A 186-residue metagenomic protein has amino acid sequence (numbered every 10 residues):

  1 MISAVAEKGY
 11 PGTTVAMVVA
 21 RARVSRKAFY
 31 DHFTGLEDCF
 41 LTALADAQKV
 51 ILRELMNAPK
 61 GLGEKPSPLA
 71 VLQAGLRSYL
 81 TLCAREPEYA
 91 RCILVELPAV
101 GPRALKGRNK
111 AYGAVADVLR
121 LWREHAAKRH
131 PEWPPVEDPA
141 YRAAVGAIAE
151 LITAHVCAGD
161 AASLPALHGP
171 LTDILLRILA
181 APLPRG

Functional and structural regions predicted by a protein language model:
M1, V18, A43-L55: Generic hydrophobic, amphipathic alpha-helix propensity
M1-V5, Y79: Short hydrophobic clusters on alpha-helical segments that form packing/core surfaces in small helical domains
A4-D38, T42: Helix-turn-helix
I51, L69, R91-I93, I148: Short, structured motif recognition centered on aromatic/hydrophobic residues
M56-E88: Hydrophobic alpha-helical connector segments
T81, R85, D117, L121-K128 (+1 more regions): C-terminal peripheral helix-coil segments that are non-catalytic and often amphipathic
A84-R103, R120-R123, T153: Amphipathic alpha-helical segments used for helix-helix packing
P102-K128, P135-E150, A166-D173: Amphipathic alpha-helical packing segments from all-alpha helical-bundle domains
